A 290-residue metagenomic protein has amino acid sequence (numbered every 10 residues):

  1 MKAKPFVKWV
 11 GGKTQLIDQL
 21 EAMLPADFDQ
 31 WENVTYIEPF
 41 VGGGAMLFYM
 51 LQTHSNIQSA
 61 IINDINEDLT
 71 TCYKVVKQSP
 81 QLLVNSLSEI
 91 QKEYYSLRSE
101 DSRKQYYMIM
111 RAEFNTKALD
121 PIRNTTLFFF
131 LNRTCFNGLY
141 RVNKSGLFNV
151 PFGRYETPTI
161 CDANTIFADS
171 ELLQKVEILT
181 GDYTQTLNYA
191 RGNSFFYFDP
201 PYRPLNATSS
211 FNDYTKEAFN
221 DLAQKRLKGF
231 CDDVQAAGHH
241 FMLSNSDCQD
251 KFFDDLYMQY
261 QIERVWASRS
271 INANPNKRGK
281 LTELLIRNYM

Functional and structural regions predicted by a protein language model:
M1-T35, F40, A45-M46: S-adenosyl-L-methionine
Y36-M50, I62-N66, F129, R133-F136 (+4 more regions): Conserved proline-anchored active-site loop of SAM-dependent methyltransferases that bridges a beta-strand
T53-Q174, N212: Class I S-adenosyl-L-methionine-dependent methyltransferase module
D162-E177, K228-F241: A structural motif corresponding to the C-terminal end of an alpha-helix and its immediate exit/capping segment
L179-D182, W266: Short loop/edge segments at beta-strand edges and connector loops that shape dinucleotide/nucleotide cofactor-binding
R203-A237: SAM-dependent methyltransferase catalytic-core segment centered on the flexible catalytic loop and adjoining short
A223-S268: Conserved Class I SAM-dependent methyltransferase catalytic core
Y260-M290: Class I S-adenosyl-L-methionine
